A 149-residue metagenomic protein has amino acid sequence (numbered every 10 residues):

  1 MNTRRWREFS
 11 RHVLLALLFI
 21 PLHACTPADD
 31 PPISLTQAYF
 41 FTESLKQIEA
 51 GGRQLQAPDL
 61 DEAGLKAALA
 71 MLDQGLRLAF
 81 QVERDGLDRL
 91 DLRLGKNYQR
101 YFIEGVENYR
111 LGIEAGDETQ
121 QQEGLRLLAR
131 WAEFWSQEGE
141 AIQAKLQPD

Functional and structural regions predicted by a protein language model:
N2-V13: Bacterial N-terminal signal peptides that target proteins for export
R7-F9, R84, Q122: Intrinsic disorder/low-complexity segments enriched in polar/small residues
V13-I20: Sec-dependent N-terminal signal peptides
L22-A24: C-terminal motif of bacterial Sec signal peptides marking the signal peptidase cleavage site
D29-A68, E107-D149: C-terminal amphipathic alpha-helix
L69-N97, Q143-D149: Short, solvent-exposed, charged loop/turn and helix-capping segments that join or cap alpha-helices on peripheral
K96-E107: Heptad-repeat alpha-helical coiled-coil/4-helix-bundle sensor or tether segments in soluble regions
